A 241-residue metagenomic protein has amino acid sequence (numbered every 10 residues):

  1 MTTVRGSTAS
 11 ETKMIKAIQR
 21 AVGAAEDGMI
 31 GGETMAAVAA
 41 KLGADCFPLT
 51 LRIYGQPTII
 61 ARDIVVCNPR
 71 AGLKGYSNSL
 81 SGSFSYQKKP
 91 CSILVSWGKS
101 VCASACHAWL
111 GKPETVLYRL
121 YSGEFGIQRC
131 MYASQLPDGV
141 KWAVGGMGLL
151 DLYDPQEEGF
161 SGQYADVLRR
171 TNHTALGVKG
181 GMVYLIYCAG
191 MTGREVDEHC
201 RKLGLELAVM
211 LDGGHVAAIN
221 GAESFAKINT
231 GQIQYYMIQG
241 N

Functional and structural regions predicted by a protein language model:
M1-K16, R20-L42: Short acidic, glycine/serine/threonine-rich helix-capping segments at coil-helix boundaries
A40-N241: Gly/Ser/Thr/Pro-rich low-complexity, intrinsically disordered segments
